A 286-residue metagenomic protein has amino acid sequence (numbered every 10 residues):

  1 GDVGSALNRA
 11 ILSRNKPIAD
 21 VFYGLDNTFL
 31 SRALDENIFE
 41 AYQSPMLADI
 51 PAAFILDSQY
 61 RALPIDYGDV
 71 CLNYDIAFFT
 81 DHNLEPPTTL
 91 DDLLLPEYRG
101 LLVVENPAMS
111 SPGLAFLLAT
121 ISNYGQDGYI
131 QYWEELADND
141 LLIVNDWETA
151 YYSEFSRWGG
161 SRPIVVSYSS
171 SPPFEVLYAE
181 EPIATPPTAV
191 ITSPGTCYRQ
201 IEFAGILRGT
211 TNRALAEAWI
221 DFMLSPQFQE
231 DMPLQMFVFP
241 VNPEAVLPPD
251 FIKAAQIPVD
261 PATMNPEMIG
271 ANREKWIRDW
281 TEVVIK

Functional and structural regions predicted by a protein language model:
G1-R32, S153, K286: Early extracytoplasmic/lumenal segment of secretory-pathway proteins
P17-F22, E40-A77, D91, L101-P107: A structural signal for short loop-to-beta-strand junctions that line the ligand-binding cleft of periplasmic/secreted
N27-I38, I55-E85, G113-N123, R199-G205: Periplasmic solute-binding protein
E40-A48, A62-L63, D91-L94, S169 (+2 more regions): Short beta-strand->loop
D91-S111, A119-N123: Short loop->beta-strand "edge-of-pocket" segments that line small-molecule binding or catalytic clefts across diverse
P112-T196: Ligand-binding pocket segment of bilobal, Venus flytrap-like solute-binding proteins
E202-M264: Mature extracytoplasmic/periplasmic domains
P249-K286: Extracellular/periplasmic bilobal clamshell ligand-binding domains
